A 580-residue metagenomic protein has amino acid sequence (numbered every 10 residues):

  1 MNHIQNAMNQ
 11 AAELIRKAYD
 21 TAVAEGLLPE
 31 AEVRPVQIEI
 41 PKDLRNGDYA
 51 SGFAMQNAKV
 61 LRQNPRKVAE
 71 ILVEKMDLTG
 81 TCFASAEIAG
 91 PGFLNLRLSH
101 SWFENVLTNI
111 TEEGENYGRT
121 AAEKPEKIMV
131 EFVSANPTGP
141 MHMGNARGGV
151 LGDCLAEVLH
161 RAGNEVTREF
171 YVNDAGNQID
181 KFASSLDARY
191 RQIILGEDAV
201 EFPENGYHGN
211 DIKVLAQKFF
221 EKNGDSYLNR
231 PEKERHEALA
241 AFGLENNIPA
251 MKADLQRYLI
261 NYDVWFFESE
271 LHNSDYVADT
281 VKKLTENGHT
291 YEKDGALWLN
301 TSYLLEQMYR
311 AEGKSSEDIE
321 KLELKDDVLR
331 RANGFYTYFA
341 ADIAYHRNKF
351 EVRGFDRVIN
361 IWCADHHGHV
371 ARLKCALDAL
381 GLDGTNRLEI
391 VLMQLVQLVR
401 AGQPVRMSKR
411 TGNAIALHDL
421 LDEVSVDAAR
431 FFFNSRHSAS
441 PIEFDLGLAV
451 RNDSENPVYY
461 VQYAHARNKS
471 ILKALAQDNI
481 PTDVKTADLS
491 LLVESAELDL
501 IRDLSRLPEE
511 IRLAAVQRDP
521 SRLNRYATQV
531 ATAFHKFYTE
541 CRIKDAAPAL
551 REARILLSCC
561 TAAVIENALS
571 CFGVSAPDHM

Functional and structural regions predicted by a protein language model:
N2-E104, E115-M580: Non-catalytic interaction-recognition regions
N105-I110: Short, charged, solvent-exposed linker or helix-capping segments at domain edges/interfaces that act as flexible hinges
